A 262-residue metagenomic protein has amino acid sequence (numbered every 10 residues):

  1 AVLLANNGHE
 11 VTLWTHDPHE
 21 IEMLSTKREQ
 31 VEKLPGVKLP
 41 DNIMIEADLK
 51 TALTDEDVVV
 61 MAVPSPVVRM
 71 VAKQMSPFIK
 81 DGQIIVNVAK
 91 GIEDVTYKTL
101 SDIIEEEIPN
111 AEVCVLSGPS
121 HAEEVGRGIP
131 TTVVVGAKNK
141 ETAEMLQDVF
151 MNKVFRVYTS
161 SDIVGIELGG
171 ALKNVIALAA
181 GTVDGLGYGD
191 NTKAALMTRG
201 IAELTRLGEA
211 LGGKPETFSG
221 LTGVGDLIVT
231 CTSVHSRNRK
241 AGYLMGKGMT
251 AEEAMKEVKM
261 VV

Functional and structural regions predicted by a protein language model:
A1-H9, D17-P18, Q74-I84, L244-A251 (+1 more regions): P-loop/Walker A phosphate-binding loop and immediately adjacent motor/lid segment at beta-alpha junctions
A1-V37, I43-A47, Q74: NAD(P)+-binding Rossmann beta1-loop-alpha1 motif at the extreme N-terminus of oxidoreductases
L13, I45, V60-M61, V135: Conserved SAM-binding loop
H16, K90, K138: Cofactor-binding loop segments of dinucleotide-utilizing enzymes, especially the Rossmann-like FAD- and NAD(P)+-binding
L39, E46-T54, V58-P130, L146: Rossmann-like NAD(P)(H) cofactor-binding subdomain of soluble oxidoreductases
V67, F78, I103-A111, P130-T217 (+1 more regions): Internal alpha-helical scaffold of NAD(P)-dependent oxidoreductase catalytic cores
A180-G181, E209-S219, G225-V262: NAD(P)-dependent Rossmann-like dehydrogenase/reductase catalytic/cofactor-binding core
